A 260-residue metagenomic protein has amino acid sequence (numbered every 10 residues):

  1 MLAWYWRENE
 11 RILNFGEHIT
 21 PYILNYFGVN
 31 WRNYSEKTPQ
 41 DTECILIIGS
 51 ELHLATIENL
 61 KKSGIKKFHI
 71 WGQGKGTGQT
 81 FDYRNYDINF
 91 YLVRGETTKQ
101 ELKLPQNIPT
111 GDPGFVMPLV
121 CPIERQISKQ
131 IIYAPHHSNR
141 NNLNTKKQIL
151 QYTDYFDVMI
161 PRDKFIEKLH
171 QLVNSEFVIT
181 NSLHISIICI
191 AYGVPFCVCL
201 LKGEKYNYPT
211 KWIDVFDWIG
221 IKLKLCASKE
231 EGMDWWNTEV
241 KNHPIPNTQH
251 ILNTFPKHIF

Functional and structural regions predicted by a protein language model:
M1-F260: Active-site anion-handling motifs in enzyme catalytic cores
